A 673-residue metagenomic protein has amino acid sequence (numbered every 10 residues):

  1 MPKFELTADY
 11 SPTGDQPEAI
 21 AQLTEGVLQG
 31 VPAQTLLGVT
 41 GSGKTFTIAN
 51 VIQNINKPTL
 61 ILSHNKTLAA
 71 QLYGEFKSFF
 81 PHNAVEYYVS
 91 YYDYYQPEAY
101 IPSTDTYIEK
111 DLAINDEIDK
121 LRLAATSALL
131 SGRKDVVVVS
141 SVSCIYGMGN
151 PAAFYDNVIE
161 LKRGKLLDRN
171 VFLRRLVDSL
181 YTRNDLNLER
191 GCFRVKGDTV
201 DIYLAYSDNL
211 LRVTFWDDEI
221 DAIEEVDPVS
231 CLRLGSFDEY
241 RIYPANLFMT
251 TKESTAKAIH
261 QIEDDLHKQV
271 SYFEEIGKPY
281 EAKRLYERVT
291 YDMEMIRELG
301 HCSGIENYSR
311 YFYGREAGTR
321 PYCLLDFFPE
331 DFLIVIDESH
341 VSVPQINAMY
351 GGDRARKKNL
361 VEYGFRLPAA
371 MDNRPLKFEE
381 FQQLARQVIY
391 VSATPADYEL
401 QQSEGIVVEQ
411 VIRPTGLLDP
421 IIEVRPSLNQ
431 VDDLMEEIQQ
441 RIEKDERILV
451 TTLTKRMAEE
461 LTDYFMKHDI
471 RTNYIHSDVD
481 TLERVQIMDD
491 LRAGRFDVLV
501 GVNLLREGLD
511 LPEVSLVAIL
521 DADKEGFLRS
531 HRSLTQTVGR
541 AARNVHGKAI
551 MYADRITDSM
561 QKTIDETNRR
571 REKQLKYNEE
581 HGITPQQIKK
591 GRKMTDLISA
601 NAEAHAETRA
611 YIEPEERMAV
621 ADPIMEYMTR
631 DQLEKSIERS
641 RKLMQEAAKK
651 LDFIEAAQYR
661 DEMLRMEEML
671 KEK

Functional and structural regions predicted by a protein language model:
M1-E5, Q440, K576-Q658, M663-K673: Acidic, low-complexity intrinsically disordered tails
M1-K590, L597: ASCE RecA-like P-loop NTPase motor cores that couple ATP hydrolysis to mechanical translocation on nucleic acids
